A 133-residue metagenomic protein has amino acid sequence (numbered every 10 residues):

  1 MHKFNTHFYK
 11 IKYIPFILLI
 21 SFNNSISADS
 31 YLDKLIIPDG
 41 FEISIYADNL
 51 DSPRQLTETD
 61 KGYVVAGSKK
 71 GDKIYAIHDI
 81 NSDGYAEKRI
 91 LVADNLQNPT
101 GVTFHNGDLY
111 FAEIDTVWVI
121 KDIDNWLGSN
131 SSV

Functional and structural regions predicted by a protein language model:
M1-Y9: N-terminal secretory signal peptides that target proteins for export/translocation
K12-N23: Bacterial N-terminal signal peptides
S27-V133: Beta-propeller domains with acidic blade repeats across secreted/periplasmic ectodomains and cytosolic WD/CNH propellers
